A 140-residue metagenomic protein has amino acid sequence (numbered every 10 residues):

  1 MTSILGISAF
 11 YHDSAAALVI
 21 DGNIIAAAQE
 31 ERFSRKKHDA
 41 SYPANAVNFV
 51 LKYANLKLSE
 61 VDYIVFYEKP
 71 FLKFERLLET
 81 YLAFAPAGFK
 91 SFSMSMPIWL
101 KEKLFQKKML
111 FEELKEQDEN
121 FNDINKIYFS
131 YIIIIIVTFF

Functional and structural regions predicted by a protein language model:
M1-F140: Short acidic/glycine-rich loops and adjacent helix/strand connectors that line catalytic pockets where negatively
